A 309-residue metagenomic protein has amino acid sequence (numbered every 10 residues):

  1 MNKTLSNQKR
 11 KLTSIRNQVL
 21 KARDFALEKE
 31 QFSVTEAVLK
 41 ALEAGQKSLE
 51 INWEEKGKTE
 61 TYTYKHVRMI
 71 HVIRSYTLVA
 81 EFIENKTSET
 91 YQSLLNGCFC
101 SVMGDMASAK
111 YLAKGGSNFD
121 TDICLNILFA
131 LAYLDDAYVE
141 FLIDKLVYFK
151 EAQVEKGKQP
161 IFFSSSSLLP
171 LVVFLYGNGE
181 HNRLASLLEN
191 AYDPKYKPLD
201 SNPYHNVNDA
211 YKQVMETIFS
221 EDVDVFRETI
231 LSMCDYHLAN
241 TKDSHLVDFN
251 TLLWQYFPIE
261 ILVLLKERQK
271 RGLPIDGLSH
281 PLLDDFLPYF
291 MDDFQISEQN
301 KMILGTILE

Functional and structural regions predicted by a protein language model:
M1-K29, L175-E309: Terminal, non-catalytic domain-edge segments
D24-D235: Eukaryote-skewed repeat-based solenoidal scaffolds used as protein-protein interaction platforms, primarily
